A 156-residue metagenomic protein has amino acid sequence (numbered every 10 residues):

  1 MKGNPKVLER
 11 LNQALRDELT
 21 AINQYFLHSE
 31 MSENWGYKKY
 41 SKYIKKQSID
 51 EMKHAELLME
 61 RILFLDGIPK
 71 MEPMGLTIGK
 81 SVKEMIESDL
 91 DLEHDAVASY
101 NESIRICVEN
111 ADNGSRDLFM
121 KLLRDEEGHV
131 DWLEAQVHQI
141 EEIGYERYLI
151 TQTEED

Functional and structural regions predicted by a protein language model:
M1-D156: Iron-associated oxidoreductase/ferritin-like identity signal
